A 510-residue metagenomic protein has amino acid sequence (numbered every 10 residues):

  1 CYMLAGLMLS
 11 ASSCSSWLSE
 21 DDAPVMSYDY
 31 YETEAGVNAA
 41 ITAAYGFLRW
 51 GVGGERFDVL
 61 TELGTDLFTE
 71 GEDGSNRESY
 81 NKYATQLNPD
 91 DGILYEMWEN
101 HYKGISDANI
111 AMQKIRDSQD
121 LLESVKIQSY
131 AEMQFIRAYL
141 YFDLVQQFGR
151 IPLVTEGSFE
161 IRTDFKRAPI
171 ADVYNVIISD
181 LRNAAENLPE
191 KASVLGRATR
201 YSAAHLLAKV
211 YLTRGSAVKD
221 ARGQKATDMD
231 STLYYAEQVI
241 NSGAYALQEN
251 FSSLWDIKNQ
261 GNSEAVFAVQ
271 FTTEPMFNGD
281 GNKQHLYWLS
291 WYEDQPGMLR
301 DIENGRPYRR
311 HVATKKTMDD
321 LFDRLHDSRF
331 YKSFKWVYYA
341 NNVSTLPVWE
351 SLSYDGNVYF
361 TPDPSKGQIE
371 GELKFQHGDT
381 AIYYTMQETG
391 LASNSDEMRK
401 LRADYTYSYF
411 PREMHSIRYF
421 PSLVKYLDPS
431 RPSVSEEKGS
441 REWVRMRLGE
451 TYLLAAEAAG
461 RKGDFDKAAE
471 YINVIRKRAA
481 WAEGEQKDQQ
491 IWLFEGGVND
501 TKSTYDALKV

Functional and structural regions predicted by a protein language model:
S10-S13: C-terminal motif of bacterial Sec signal peptides marking the signal peptidase cleavage site
S15-N76, K209-A392: An aromatic- and glycine-enriched ligand-binding surface/loop that stacks and positions planar moieties
E32-V52, D73-F148, R162-N175, D180-L195 (+3 more regions): Conserved, well-structured interaction surfaces
D91, A340-R478: C-terminal substrate/ligand-recognition segments
D143-Q146, R150-P152, A192, T213-R222 (+1 more regions): Short coil/turn linking the two alpha-helices of tandem helical-hairpin repeats
